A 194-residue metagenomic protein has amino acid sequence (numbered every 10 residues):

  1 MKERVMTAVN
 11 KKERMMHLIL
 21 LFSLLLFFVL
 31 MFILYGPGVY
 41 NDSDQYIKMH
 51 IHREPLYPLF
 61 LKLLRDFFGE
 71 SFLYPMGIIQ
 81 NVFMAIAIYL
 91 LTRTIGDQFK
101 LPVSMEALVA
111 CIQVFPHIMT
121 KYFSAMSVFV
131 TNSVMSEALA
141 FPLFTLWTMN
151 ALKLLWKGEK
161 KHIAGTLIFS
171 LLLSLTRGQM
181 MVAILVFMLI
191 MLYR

Functional and structural regions predicted by a protein language model:
M1-F28: Start-transfer (signal-anchor) and selected internal transmembrane alpha helices of multi-pass inner/ER membrane
F32-S71: Extracytoplasmic catalytic/substrate-binding loops of multi-pass membrane glycan-assembly enzymes
F60-V82, G96-S104, Y122-S127: Juxtamembrane segments of multi-pass membrane glycosylation machinery that transfer sugars from lipid-linked donors
I78-V103, P142-N150: Transmembrane-helix motifs of polytopic, lipid-linked glycan transferases
F115-A151, L172-L185: Multi-pass, polyprenyl lipid-linked donor-dependent membrane glycosyltransferases
T145-I163: Membrane-interface transmembrane helices that cradle and orient dolichyl/undecaprenyl
H162-R177, L189: Membrane-interface alpha helices of multi-pass inner-membrane proteins
A183-R194: Perimembrane helix-loop-helix junctions
